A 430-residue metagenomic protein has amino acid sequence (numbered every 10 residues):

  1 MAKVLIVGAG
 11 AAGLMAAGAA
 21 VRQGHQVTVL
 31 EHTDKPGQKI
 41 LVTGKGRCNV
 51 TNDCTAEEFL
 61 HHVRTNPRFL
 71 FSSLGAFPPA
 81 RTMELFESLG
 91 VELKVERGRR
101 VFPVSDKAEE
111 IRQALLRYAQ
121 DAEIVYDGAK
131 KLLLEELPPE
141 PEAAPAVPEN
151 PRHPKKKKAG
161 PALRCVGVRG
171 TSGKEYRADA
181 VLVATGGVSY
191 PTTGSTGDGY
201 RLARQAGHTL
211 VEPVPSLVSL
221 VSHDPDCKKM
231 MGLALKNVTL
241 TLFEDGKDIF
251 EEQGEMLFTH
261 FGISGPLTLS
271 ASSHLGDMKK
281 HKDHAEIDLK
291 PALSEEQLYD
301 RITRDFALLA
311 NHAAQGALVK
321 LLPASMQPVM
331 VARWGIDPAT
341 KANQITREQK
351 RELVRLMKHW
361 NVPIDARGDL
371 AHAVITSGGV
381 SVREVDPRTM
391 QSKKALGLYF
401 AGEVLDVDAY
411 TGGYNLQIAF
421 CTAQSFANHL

Functional and structural regions predicted by a protein language model:
A2-V29, F426-L430: N-terminal Rossmann-like FAD-binding beta1-loop-alpha1 element of flavoenzymes
L5-V7, E175-S189, A203-R204, M256-T259 (+1 more regions): Short hydrophobic core segments
V21-K45: Glycine-rich FAD pyrophosphate-binding loop
D34-P36, L41-V42, V50, A56-E57 (+3 more regions): An anion/pyrophosphate-binding glycine-rich loop and adjacent beta-alpha core in soluble alpha-beta enzymes
R47-V95: Glycine-rich active-site loop/strand segments that organize a redox cofactor
V125-G128, P154, A159, P328-D408: A glycine-rich dinucleotide-binding beta-alpha-beta segment and adjacent secondary-structure elements that constitute
V125-R164: A conserved short coil-to-beta-strand element within the FAD-binding core of flavoproteins
A180-D226: Glycine-rich loop(s) and the adjacent beta-strand/alpha-helix scaffold that form part
